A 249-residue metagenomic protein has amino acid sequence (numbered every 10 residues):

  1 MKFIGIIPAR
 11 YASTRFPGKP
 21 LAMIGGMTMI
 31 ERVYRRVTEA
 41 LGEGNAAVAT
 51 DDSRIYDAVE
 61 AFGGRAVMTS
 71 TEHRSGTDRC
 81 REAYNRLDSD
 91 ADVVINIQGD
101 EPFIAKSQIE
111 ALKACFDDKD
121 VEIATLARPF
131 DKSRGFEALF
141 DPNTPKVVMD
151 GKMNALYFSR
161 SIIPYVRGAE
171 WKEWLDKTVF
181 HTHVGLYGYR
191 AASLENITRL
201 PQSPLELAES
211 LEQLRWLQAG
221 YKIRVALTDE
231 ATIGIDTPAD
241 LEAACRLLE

Functional and structural regions predicted by a protein language model:
K2-T50: N-terminal glycine-rich phosphate-binding loop and ensuing alpha1 helix
G5, A46-V48, V94, A124 (+2 more regions): Hydrophobic/aromatic residues located in beta-strands of well-ordered beta-sheets within soluble catalytic
E43, S89-A91, D118-E122, Y221: Short, high-confidence coil segments that cap the C-terminus of an alpha-helix and link into the following beta-strand
A47, S53-A111: Short phosphate-binding loop-to-helix
T50-D51, I104, Y189, D236: A conserved hydrophobic position in a structured secondary element of the catalytic/binding core that shapes
S89, W174-E249: Conserved alpha/beta core of the MobA/IspD/sugar-nucleotide pyrophosphorylase nucleotidyltransferase superfamily
A105-L200: Conserved core of the sugar-phosphate nucleotidyltransferase
